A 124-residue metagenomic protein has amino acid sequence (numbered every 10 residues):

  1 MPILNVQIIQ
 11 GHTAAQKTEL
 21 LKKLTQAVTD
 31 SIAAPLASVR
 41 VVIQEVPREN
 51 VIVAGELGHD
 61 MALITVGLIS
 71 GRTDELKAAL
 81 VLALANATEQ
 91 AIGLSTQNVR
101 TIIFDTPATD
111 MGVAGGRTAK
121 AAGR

Functional and structural regions predicted by a protein language model:
P2-R124: A domain-level signal for the structural core that forms small-molecule/cofactor-binding pockets and catalytic centers
